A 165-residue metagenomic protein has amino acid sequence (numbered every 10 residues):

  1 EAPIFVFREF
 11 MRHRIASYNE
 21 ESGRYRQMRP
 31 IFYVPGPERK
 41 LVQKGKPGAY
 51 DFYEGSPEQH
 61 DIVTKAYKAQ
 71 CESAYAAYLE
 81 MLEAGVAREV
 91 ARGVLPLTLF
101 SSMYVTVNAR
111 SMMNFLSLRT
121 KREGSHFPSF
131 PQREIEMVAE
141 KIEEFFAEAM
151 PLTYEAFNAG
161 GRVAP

Functional and structural regions predicted by a protein language model:
E1-P165: Family-specific signature for flavin-dependent thymidylate synthase
